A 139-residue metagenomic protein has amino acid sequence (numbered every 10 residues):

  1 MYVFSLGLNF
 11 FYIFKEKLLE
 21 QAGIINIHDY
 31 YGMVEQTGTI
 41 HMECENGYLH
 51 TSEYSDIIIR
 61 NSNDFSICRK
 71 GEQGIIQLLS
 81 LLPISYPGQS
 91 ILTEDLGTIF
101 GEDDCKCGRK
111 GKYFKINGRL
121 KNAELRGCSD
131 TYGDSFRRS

Functional and structural regions predicted by a protein language model:
M1-S139: Active-site glycine/GP-rich loop and adjacent strand/helix microenvironment that borders small-molecule binding pockets
